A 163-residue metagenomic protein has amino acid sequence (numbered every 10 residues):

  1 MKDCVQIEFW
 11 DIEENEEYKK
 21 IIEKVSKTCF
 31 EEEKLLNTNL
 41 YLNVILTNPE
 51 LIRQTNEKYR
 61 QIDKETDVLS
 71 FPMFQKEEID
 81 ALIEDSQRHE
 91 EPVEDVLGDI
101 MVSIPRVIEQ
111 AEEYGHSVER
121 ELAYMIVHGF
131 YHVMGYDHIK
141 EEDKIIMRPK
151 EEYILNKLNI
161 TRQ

Functional and structural regions predicted by a protein language model:
M1-A123, Y131-Q163: An acidic/histidine-cluster motif and surrounding catalytic segment that typifies divalent-metal-assisted enzyme active
